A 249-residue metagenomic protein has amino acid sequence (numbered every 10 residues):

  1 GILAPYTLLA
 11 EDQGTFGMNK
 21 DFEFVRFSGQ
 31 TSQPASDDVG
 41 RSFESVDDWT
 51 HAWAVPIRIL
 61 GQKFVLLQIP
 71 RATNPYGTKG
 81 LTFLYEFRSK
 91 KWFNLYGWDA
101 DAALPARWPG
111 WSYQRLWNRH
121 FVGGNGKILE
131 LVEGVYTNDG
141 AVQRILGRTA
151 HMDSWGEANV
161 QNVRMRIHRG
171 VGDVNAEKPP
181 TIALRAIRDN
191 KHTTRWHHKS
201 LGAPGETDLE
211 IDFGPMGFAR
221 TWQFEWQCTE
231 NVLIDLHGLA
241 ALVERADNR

Functional and structural regions predicted by a protein language model:
I2-T15, F22-R249: Beta-sheet repeat architectures centered on beta-propellers
